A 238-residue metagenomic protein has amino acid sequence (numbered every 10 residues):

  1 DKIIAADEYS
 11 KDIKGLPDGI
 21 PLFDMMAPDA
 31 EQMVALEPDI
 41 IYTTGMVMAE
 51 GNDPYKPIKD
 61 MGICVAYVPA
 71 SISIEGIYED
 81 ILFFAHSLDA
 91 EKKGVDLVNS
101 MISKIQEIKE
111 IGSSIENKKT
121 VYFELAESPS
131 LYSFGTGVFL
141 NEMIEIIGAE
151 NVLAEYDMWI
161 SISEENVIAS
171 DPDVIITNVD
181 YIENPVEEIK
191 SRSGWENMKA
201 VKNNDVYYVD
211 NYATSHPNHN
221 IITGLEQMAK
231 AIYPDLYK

Functional and structural regions predicted by a protein language model:
D1-L36, I40-V47: A short, structured surface patch at a secondary-structure boundary
A5, M25, T43, V68 (+3 more regions): Short beta-strand and adjacent tight-turn residues that come in two discontinuous sequence segments and form the edges
D7, G45-M46, Y156-W159, N178-I182 (+1 more regions): Short secondary-structure boundary segments
E8-G15, Y132-W159: Alpha-helical, coiled-coil/dimerization segments enriched in small aliphatic residues
D29-M46, I63, S163-T177: Proline-aspartate-enriched helix->loop->beta-strand connector
A49-D53, P69-F83, K118-F139: Extracytoplasmic ligand-binding site segments that recognize negatively charged/polar headgroups
E75-D89, V95, N99, V174-K238: Structured C-terminal subdomain patch of bacterial secreted/periplasmic proteins
K92-I147: Basic- and aromatic-lined ligand-binding clefts that recognize polyanionic substrates
